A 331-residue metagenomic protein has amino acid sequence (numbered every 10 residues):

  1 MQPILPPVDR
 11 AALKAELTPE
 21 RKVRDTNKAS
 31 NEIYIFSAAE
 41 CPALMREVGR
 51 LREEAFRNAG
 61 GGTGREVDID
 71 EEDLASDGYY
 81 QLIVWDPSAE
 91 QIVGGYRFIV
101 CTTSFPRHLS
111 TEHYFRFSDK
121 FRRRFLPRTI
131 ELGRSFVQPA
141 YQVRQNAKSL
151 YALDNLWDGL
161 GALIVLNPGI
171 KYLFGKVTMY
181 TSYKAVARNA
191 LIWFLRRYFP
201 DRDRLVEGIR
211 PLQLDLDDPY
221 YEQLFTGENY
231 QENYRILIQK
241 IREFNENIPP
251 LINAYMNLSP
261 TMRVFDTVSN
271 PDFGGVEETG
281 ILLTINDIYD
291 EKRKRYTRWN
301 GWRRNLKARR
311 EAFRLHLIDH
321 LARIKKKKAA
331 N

Functional and structural regions predicted by a protein language model:
M1-A39: Conserved N-terminal entry element of GNAT/NAT acetyltransferase domains
R24-L74, G78-R97: Short amphipathic alpha-helix that is part of the acyltransferase structural core
S37-E40, D86-S88, R97-T103, R134-F136 (+3 more regions): Short, flexible loop/turn elements at secondary-structure junctions
T63, T103-M262: Acyl-donor binding region in acyl/amide transferases
D73-I83, M262-R263, F273-T279, E291: A short helix-loop-beta-strand connector motif used in the catalytic cores of GNAT acetyltransferases and, in some
I92, A140, T181-V186, F273-V276 (+1 more regions): Short catalytic/ligand-binding loop motif for oxyanion handling, primarily in non-cytosolic enzymes, centered on
P250-N257, M262-L283: Aromatic sugar-binding interfaces of carbohydrate-active proteins
G275-N331: C-terminal non-catalytic accessory extensions
